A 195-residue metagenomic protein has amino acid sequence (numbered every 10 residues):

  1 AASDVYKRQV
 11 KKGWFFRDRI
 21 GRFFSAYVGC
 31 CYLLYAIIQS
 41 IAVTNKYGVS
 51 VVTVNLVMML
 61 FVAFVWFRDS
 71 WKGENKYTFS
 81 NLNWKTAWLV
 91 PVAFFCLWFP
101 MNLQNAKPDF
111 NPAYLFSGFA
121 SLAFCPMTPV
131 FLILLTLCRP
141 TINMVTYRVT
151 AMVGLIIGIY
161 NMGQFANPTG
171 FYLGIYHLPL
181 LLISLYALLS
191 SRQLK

Functional and structural regions predicted by a protein language model:
A1, S40-V54, L103-S121, T141-I142 (+1 more regions): Membrane-helix interface and helix-disruption motif detector
A2-Y6: Short, small-residue-biased leader/transition segments that mark boundaries at the very start of proteins
K7-W14: N-terminal signal-anchor/start-transfer transmembrane helix
F16-G29, S80-W88, P140-M152: Membrane-interfacial loop-to-transmembrane alpha-helix junctions, especially the N-terminal start
R19, F23-W66: Hydrophobic/aromatic-rich structural module bridging two neighboring secondary-structure elements via a short loop
C30-I38, V92-N102, A151-F165: Aromatic-anchored segments of alpha-helical transmembrane domains
V49-F131: Membrane-proximal helix-loop-helix units in multi-pass membrane proteins
V130-K195: C-terminal transmembrane-bundle signature of multipass membrane proteins, characterized by strong activation on
